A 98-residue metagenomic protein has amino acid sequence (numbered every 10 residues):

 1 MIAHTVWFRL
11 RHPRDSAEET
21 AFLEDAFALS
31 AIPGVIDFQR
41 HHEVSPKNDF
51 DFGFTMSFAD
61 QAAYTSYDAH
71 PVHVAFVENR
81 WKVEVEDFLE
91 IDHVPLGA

Functional and structural regions predicted by a protein language model:
M1-F52, A59-A69, D92-A98: Short S/T/G/P-rich N-terminal loop/turn motif that feeds into the first structured element of a domain
S30, V72-V77: A common structural junction motif
D68, V77-R80: Short, flexible helix/strand-to-coil boundary loops that buttress conserved ligand/catalytic motifs in alpha/beta
H70-H73, V83: A short linear boundary/processing microfeature
N79-A98: Charge-dense polyanion-binding interfaces
